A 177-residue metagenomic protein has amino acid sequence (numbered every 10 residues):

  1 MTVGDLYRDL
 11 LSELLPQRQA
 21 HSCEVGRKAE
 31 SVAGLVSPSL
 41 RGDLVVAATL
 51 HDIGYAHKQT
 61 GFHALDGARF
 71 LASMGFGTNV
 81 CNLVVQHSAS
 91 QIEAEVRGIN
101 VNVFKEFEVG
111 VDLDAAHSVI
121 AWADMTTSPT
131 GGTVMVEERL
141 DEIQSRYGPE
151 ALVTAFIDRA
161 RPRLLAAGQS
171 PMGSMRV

Functional and structural regions predicted by a protein language model:
M1-L6: Short alpha-helical hairpin
L10-P38, L50, F76, E95-V96 (+1 more regions): Divalent metal-dependent phosphate-bond-processing catalytic cores, especially two-metal-ion Mg2+/Mn2+ enzymes that act
V25, R41-L71, C81-Q91: His-Asp-centered metal-binding catalytic motifs of divalent-metal-dependent phosphohydrolases/nucleases
